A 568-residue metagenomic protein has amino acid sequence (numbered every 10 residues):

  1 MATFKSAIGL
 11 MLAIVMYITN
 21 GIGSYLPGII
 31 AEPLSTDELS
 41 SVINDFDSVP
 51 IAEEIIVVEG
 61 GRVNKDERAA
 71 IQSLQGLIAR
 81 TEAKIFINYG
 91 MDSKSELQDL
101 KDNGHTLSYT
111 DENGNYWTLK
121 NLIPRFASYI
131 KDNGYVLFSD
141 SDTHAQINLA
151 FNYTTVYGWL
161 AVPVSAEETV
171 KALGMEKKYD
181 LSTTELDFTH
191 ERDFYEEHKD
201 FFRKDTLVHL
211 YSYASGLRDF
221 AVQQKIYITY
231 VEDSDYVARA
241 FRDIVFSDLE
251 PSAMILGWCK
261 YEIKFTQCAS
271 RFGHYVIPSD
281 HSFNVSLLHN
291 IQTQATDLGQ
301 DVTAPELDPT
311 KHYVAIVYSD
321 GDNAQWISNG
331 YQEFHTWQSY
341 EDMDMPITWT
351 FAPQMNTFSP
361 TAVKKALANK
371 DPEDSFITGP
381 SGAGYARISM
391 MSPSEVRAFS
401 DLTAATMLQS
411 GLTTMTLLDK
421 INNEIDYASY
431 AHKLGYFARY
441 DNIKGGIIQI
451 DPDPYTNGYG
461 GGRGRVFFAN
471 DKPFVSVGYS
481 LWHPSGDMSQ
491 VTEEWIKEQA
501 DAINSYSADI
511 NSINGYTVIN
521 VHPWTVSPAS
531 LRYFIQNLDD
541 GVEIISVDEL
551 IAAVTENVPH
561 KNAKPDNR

Functional and structural regions predicted by a protein language model:
A2, S6-F201: Mature N-terminal, pre-catalytic/accessory segment of carbohydrate-active enzymes
I29-I43, I56-A70, L77, I85-Q98 (+8 more regions): Acidic-and-aromatic substrate-binding clefts and catalytic sites of carbohydrate-active enzymes
D66-S73, A83, L100-H105, F138-T184 (+4 more regions): Surface-exposed flexible segments
K84-I87, Y135, S139-N148, N152-A214 (+2 more regions): Metal-dependent polysaccharide deacetylase catalytic core of the NodB/CE4 family, i.e., the active-site-bearing domain
Q98-N113, G216-E232, V285-N290, K311-Q325 (+2 more regions): Acidic/glycine-enriched edge-of-secondary-structure segments
I130-H144, P251-Y261, S512-T525: Short, hydrophobic/proline-enriched secondary-structure or compact coil segments at domain edges
Y213-M343: Non-catalytic propeptide/linker segments at domain boundaries
L249-E250, V314, S319-D344, Q354 (+2 more regions): Catalytic grooves of carbohydrate-active enzymes
